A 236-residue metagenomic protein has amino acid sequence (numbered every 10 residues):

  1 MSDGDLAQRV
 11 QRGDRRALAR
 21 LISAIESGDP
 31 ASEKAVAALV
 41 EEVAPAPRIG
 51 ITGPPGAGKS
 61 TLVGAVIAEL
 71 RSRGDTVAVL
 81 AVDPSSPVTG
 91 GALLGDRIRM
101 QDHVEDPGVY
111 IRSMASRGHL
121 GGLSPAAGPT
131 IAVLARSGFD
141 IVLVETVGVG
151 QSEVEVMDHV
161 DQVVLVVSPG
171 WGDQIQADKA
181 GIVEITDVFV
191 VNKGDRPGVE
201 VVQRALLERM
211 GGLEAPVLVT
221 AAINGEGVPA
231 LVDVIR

Functional and structural regions predicted by a protein language model:
S2-I49, P54-A57, V63-Q174: Nucleotide-state-sensitive switch-loop elements of NTP-binding domains
L80, V166, V191-N192, T220: Generic beta-sheet signal
L93, T130, E155, H159 (+5 more regions): Alpha-helical scaffold elements adjacent to nucleotide-binding pockets in ATP/GTP-utilizing enzyme cores
I141, Q162, D187-V188, P216: Well-ordered beta-strand positions
P169-P197: Flexible active-site lid/hinge loop adjacent to a nucleotide/diphosphate and Mg2+-phosphate binding pocket
V188, G194-R236: Canonical P-loop GTPase G-domain recognition
